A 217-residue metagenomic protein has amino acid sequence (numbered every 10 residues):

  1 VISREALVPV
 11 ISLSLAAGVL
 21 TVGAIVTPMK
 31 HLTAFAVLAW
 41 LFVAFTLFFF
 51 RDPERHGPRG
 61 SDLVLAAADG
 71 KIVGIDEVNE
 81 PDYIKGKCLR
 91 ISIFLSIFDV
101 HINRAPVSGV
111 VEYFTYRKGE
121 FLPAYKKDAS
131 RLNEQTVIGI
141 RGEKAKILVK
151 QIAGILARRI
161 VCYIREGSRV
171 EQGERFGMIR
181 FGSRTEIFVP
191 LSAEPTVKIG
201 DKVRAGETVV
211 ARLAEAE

Functional and structural regions predicted by a protein language model:
V1-E217: Contiguous, well-folded functional domains in the mature portion of proteins
